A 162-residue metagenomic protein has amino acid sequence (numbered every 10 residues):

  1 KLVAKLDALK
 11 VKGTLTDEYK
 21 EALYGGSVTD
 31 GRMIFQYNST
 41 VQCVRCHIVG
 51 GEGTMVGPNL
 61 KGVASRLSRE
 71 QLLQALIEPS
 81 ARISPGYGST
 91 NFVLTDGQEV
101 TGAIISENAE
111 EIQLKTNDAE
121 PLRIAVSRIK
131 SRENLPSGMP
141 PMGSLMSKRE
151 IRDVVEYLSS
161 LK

Functional and structural regions predicted by a protein language model:
K1-D7, I77, Q98-E110, D118-A125 (+1 more regions): C-terminal capping alpha-helices of c-type cytochrome domains
D7-N38, P58, S68-Q71, T95-Q98 (+1 more regions): Electrostatic cytochrome c docking/interface patches
F35, F92-L94, A103-S106: Replace "in large, NTP-powered and nucleic-acid-processing enzymes" with "in large, NTP-powered factors and other
S39-G50, L60, M139, V154-L158: The canonical Cys-X-X-Cys-His
M55-Y87: Mixed-charge, Lys/Arg-rich low-complexity intrinsically disordered regions
A81-V100: Surface beta-strand/loop "capping" patches
F92, I112-T116: SH3/SH3-like beta-barrel fold
A119-S137: Structured surface patches comprising rigid loops and adjacent beta-strands/short helices at the edges of well-ordered
